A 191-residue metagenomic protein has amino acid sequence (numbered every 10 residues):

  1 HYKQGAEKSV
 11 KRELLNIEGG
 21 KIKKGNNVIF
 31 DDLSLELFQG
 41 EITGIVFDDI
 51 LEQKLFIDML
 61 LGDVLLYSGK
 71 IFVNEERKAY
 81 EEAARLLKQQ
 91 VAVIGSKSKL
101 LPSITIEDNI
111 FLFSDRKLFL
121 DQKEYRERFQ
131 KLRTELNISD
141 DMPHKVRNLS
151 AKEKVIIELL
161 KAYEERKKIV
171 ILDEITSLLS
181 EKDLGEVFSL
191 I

Functional and structural regions predicted by a protein language model:
L51, S98-I110, S177-L179: Conserved catalytic motifs of ABC-family nucleotide-binding domains
L61: Helix-to-loop junction immediately C-terminal to a conserved catalytic motif
G69-K78, R85-Q89: Conserved ABC transporter NBD signature motif
D108-K123: ABC-type ATPase nucleotide-binding domains, specifically the catalytic core motifs of the NBD
L132-A151: Conserved ABC nucleotide-binding domain
A162-K168: A short, proline-enriched helix->beta-strand linker immediately N-terminal to the Walker B motif in ABC-type P-loop
V170-E174: Catalytic Walker B motif of ABC-type/P-loop ATPase nucleotide-binding domains
